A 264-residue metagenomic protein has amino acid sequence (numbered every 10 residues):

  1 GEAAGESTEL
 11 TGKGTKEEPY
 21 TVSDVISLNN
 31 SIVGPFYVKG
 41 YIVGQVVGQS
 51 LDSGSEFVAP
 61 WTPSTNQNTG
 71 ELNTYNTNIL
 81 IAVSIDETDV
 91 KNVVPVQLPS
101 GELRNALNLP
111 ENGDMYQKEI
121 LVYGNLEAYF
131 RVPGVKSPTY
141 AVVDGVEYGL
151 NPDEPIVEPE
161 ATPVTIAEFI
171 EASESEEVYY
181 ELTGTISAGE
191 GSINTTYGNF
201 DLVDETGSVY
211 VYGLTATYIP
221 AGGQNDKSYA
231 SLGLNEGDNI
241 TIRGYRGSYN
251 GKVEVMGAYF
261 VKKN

Functional and structural regions predicted by a protein language model:
G1-N264: OB-fold single-stranded nucleic acid-binding module
